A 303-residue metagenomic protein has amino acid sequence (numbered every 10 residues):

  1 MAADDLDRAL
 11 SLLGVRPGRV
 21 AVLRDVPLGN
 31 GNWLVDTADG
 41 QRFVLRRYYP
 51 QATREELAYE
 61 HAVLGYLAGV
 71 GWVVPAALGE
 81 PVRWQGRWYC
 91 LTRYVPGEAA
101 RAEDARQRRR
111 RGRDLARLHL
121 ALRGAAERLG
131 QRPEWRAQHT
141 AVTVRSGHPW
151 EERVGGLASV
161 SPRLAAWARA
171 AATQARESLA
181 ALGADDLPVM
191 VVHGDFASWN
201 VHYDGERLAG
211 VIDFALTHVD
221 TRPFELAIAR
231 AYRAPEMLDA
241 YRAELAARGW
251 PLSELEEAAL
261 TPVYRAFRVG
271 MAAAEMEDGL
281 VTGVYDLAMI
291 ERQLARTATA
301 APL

Functional and structural regions predicted by a protein language model:
M1-A21: Juxta-kinase regulatory segment immediately upstream of eukaryotic protein kinase catalytic domains
V22-V26: Protein kinase glycine-rich loop
L28-G40, V44-L45, A77, R176-F224: Active-site acidic catalytic loop and adjacent metal/ATP-binding pocket of ATP-dependent phosphoryl transfer enzymes
R46-R87, A102-R110, D114-R117: A conserved alpha-helical element in kinase catalytic cores
C90-E98: Short pocket-lining segment of the protein kinase catalytic domain that shapes the ATP-binding cleft
A102-A166, V189: A cross-family kinase active-site recognition segment
V144, P149-L157, M271-L303: ATP/Mg2+ or Mg2+-diphosphate-binding catalytic cores that bind nucleotide phosphates or diphosphates via glycine-rich
R222-W250, R265-G283, R292, R296: Active-site activation/catalytic loop segments of kinase-like enzymes and analogous catalytic loops in related
